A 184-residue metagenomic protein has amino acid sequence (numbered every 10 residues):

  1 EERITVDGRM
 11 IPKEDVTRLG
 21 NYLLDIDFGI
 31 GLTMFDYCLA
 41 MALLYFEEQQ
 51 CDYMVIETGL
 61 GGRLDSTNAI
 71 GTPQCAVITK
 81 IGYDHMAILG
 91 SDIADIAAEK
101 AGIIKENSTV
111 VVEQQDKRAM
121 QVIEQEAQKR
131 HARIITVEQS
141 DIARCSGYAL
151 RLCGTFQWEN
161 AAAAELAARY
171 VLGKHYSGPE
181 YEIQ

Functional and structural regions predicted by a protein language model:
E1-G71, L89, D95, R118: ATP-dependent carboxylate-amine ligase catalytic core
E1-G8, L150-C153, Q184: Short intrinsically disordered, low-complexity coil segments enriched in acidic
V16, Y181-E182: Hydrophobic/aromatic residues in well-formed alpha-helices
E48-T58, P73-Q74, I78-Y181: Acidic, Mg2+-coordinating active-site environments of NTP-dependent enzymes
